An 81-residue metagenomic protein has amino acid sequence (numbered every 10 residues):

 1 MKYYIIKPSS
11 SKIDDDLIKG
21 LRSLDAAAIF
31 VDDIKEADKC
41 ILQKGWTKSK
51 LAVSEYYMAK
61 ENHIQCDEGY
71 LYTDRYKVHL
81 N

Functional and structural regions predicted by a protein language model:
M1-N81: Conserved catalytic or regulatory cores that recognize and/or transform ribose-phosphate-containing ligands
